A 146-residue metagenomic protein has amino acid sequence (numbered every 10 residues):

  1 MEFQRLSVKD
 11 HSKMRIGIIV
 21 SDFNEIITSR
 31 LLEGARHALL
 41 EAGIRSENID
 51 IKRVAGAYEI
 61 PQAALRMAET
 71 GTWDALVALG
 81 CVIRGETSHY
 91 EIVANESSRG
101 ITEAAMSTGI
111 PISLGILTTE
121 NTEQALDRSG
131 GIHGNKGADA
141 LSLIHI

Functional and structural regions predicted by a protein language model:
M1-S12: N-terminal amphipathic/basic leader segments beginning at the initiator methionine
K13-R15, S46, G71-D74, S107-S113: Short coil/turn connectors at secondary-structure junctions
M14-I51: Glycine-rich phosphate/diphosphate-binding loop of Rossmann-like nucleotide-binding domains
N24, T28, L32, R53 (+3 more regions): Short, conserved glycine- and acidic-residue-centered signature motifs in active-site or ligand-binding loops
S29, E33, P61-L65, E69 (+2 more regions): Amphipathic, non-transmembrane alpha-helical secondary structure
A42-T70: Active-site rim loops that border cofactor/substrate pockets in soluble metabolic enzymes
A75, G80-L141: Glycine-rich phosphate/nucleotide-binding loop
H145-I146: Conserved small/polar residues in nucleotide/adenosyl-binding loops
